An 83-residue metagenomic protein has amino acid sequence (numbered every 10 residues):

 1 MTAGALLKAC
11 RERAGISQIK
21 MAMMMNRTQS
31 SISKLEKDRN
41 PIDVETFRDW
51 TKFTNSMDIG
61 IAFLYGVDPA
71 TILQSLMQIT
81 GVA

Functional and structural regions predicted by a protein language model:
M1-R13: A short, Lys/Arg-rich alpha-helix, primarily the initiator
K8, I19, R48: Residues within the helices of the helix-turn-helix
R11, A22, T51: The alpha-helix within a helix-turn-helix
G15-K34: Short alpha-helical DNA-recognition segment
K37: Short, conserved catalytic or interaction motifs in soluble domains
E45-Y65: DNA major-groove recognition helix of helix-turn-helix/homeodomain DNA-binding modules
G60-A83: Short, charged recognition helix plus adjacent turn of helix-turn-helix-like nucleic-acid-binding domains
